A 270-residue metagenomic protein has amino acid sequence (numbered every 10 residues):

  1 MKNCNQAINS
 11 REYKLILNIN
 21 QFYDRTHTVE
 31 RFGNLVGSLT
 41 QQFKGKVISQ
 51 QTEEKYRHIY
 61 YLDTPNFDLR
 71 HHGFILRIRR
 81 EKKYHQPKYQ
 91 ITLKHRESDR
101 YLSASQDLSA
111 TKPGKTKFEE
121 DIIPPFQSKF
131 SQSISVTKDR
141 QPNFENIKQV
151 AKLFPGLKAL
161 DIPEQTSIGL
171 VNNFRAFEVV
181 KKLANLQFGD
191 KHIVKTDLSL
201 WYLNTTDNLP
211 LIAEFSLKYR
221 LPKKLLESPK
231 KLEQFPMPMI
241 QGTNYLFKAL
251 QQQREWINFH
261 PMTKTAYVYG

Functional and structural regions predicted by a protein language model:
M1-G270: Phosphate-end processing signature that detects enzymes handling 5′-triphosphorylated RNA and polyphosphate
